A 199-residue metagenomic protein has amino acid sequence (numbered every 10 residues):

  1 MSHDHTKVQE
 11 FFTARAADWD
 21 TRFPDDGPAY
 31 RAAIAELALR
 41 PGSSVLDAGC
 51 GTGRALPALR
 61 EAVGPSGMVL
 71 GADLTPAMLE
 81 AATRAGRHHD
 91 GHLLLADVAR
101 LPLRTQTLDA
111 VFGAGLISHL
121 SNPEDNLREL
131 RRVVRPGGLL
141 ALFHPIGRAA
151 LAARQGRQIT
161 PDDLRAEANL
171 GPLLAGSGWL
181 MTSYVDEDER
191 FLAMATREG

Functional and structural regions predicted by a protein language model:
M1-P41, R54-A58, M78-A81, R148-R157 (+1 more regions): Conserved class I S-adenosyl-L-methionine
L46-A48, T52-R100: Class I SAM-dependent methyltransferase SAM/SAH-binding core
G64, L120-S121, V134-R135: Helix-to-beta-strand junctions that scaffold the AdoMet/dcAdoMet cofactor pocket in Class I SAM-dependent enzymes
A99-A110: A short acidic, Gly/Pro-enriched loop at the edge of an enzyme's catalytic core that lines a small-molecule cofactor
A110-N122: A short SAM/SAH-binding and catalytic strip from SAM-dependent methyltransferases
E124-P136: A short glycine-rich, Lys/Arg-flanked "PGG" loop and its adjoining helix->strand segment in the class I
L139-L164: Conserved class I S-adenosyl-L-methionine
W179, V185-G199: Core SAM-dependent methyltransferase catalytic element
